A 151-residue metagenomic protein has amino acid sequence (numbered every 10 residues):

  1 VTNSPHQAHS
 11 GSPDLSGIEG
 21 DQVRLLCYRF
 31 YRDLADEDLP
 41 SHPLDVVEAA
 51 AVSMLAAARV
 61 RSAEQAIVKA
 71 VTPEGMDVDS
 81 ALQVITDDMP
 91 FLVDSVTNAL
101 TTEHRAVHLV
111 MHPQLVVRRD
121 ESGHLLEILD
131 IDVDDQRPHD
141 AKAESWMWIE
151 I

Functional and structural regions predicted by a protein language model:
V1-F91, S95-N98, T102-R105, P113 (+2 more regions): Regulatory modules associated with amino-acid/nitrogen control
V110-R119: Short, glycine/acidic-rich hinge or "gate" loops at secondary-structure transitions that mediate conformational
R118-I151: Long, continuous compositionally biased terminal/linker segments
